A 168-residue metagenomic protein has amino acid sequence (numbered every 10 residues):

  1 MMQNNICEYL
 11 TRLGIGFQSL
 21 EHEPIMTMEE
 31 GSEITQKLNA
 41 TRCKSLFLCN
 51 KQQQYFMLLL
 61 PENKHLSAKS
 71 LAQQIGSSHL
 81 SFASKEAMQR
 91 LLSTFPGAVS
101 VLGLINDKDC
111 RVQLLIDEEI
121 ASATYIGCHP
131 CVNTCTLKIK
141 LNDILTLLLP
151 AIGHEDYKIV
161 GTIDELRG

Functional and structural regions predicted by a protein language model:
M1-G168: Extended, low-hydrophobicity, polar/charged segments
